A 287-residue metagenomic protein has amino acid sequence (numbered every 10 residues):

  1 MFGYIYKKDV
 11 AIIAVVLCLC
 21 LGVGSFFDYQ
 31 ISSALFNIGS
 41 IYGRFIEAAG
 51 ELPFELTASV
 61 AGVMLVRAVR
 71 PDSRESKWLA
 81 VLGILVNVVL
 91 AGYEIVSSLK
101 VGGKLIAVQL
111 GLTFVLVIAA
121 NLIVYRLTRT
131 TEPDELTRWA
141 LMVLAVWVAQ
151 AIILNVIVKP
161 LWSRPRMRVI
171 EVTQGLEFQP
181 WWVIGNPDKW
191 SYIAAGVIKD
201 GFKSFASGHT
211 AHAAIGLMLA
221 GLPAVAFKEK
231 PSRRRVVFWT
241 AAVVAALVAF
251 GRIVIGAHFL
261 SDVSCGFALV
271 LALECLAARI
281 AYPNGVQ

Functional and structural regions predicted by a protein language model:
M1-V10, G111-V124, D134-V146: Start-transfer (signal-anchor) and selected internal transmembrane alpha helices of multi-pass inner/ER membrane
F2-I5, D9-A14, D72, K77 (+1 more regions): Membrane-embedded catalytic cores of phosphoryl/pyrophosphoryl-handling enzymes
F2-L116, P160-W162, R166: N-terminal transmembrane-helix/juxtamembrane module of multi-pass inner/ER membrane proteins
C20, A145-Q150, G266, V270-E274: Alpha-helical transmembrane segments in multi-pass membrane proteins
Y29-Q30, T130-R234: Membrane-interface loops
L35, V69-S73, L127-T131, L161-R166 (+2 more regions): Membrane-interfacial segments
L52-R67, L112-Y125, A214-M218, F267-P283: Hydrophobic cores of alpha-helical transmembrane segments in multi-pass inner/ER membrane proteins, independent
V89-L110, L141-R166, P231-V254: Hydrophobic alpha-helical transmembrane segments of integral membrane proteins
